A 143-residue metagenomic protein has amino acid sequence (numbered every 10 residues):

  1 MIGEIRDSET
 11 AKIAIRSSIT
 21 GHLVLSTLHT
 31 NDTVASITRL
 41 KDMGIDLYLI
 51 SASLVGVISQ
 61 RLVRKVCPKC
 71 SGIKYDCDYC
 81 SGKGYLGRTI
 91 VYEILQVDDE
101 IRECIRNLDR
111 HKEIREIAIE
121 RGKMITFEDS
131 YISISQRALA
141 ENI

Functional and structural regions predicted by a protein language model:
M1-I143: Short, flexible helix-loop junctions that flank or precede catalytic/ligand sites
